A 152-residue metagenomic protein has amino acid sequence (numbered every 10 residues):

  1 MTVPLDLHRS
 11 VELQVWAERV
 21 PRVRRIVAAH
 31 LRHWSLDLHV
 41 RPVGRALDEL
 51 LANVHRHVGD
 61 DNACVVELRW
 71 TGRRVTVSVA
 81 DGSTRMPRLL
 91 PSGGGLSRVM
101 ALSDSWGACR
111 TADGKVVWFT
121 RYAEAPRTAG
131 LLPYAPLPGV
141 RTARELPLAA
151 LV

Functional and structural regions predicted by a protein language model:
M1-P42, A143-V152: Bergerat-fold GHKL ATPase/HATPase_c domain
M1-S10, V54-V152: Conserved beta-strand-loop-beta-strand hairpin that lines the nucleotide-binding pocket of ATP/GTP-utilizing enzymes
P21-A28, G44, D48, S92-L96 (+1 more regions): Conserved terminal C-lobe alpha helix of the protein kinase catalytic domain
L38-N62: Conserved ATP-binding N-box helix of the HATPase_c
